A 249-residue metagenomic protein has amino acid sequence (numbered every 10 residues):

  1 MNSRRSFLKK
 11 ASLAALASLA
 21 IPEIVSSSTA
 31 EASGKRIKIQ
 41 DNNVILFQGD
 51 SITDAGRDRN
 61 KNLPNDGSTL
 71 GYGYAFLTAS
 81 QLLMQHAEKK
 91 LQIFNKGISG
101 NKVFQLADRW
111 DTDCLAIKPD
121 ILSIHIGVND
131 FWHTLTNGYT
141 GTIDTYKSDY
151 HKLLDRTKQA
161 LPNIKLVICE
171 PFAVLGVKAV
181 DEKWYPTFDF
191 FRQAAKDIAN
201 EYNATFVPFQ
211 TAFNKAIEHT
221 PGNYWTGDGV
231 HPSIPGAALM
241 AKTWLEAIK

Functional and structural regions predicted by a protein language model:
M1-A15: N-terminal secretory signal peptides and thylakoid transit peptides that target proteins across membranes
N2, S80, M84-K89, Q105-K249: Alpha-helical cap/lid subdomain in secreted, periplasmic, or secretory-pathway luminal O-acyl-processing enzymes
K10, S26-S28: Classical N-terminal targeting signals for secretion and organelle import
I21-V25: C-terminal segment of classical bacterial N-terminal signal peptides
S28-K96, D111-K118: Serine-esterase "nucleophile elbow" of acetyl-processing enzymes
I98-V103: Functional beta-strand-loop-alpha-helix junction segments that form "active/interaction loops" within catalytic
